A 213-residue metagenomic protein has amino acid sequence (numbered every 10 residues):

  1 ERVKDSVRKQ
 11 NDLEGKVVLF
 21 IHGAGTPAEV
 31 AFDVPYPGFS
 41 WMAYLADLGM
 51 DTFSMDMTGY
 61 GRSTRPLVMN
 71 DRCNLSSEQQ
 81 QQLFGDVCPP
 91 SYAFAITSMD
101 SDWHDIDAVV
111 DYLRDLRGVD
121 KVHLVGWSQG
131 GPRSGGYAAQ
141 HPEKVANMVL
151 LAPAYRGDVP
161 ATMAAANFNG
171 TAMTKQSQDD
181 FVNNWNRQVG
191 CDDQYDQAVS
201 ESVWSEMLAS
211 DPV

Functional and structural regions predicted by a protein language model:
E1-K9: A short loop-to-beta-strand scaffold at the N-terminal edge of the catalytic core in hydrolase folds
R8-S54, P66: Short, surface-exposed "cap/lid" segments of acyl-processing enzymes
R72-L116: Alpha/beta-hydrolase active-site loop
R117-S128: Alpha/beta-hydrolase fold nucleophile elbow
H123, N147-V149: Residue in the alpha/beta-hydrolase core beta-strand immediately N-terminal to the catalytic nucleophile
G131-P142, M148: Short glycine-enriched nucleophile-adjacent loop and the immediately C-terminal alpha-helix near the catalytic center
V149-D158: Active-site nucleophile loop of the alpha/beta-hydrolase fold
V159-V213: Alpha/beta-hydrolase
